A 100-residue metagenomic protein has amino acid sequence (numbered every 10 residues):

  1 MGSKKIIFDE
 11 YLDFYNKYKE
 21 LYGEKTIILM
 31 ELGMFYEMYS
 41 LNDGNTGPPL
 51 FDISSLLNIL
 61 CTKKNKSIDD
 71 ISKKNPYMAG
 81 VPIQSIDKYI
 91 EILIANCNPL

Functional and structural regions predicted by a protein language model:
M1-L100: Basic, polar low-complexity surface loops/patches
